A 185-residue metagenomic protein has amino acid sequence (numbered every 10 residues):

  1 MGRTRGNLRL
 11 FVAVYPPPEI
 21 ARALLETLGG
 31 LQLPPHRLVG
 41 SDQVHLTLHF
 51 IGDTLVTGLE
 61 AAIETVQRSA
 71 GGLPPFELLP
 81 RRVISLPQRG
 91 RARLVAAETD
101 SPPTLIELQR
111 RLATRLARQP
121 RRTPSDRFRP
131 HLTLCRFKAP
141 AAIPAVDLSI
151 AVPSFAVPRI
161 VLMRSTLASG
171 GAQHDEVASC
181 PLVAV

Functional and structural regions predicted by a protein language model:
M1-V185: Histidine-dependent nucleotide/RNA phosphoesterase domain, centered on the 2H-phosphoesterase fold with its duplicated
